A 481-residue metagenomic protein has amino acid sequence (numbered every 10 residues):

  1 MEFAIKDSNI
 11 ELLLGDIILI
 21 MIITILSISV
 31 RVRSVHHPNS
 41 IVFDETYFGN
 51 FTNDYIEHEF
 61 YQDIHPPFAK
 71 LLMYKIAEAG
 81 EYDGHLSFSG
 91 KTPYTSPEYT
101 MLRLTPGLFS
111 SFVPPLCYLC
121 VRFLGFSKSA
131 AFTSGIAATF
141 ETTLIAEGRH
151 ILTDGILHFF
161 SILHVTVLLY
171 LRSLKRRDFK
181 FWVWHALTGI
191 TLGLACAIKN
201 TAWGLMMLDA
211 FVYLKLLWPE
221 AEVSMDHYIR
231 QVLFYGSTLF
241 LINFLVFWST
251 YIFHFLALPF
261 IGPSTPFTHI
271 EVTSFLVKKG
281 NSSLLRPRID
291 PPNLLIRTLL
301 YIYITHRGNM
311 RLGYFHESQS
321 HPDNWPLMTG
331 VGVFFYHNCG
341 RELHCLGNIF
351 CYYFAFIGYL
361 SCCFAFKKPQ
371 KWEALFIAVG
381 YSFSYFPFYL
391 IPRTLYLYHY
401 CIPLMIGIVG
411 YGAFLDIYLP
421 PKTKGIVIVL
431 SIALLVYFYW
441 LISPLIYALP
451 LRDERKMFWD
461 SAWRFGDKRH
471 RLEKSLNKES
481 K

Functional and structural regions predicted by a protein language model:
M1-N9, W184, F211-P219, M225-L239 (+4 more regions): Transmembrane helical bundles and short interhelical boundary loops of multi-pass, membrane-embedded
D16-I18, G84-S96, F112, C117-F140 (+1 more regions): Transmembrane-helix signature of polytopic, membrane-embedded enzymes that assemble or transfer cell-envelope glycans
T24-S27, S134-T139, A146, T166 (+2 more regions): Short helix- or helix-capping micro-motifs that position conserved polar/aromatic residues at function-defining sites
H37-N50, F60-K75, Y82-H85, P97-T100: Extracytoplasmic catalytic/substrate-binding loops of multi-pass membrane glycan-assembly enzymes
V42-F43, T143-L157, I198-T201: Short acidic/glycine- and proline-prone juxtamembrane loop motifs at membrane-interface regions of multi-pass membrane
T100, L104-G125, L163-V167, S361: Transmembrane-helix motifs of polytopic, lipid-linked glycan transferases
L119, I156-R176, I190-L192, L216 (+1 more regions): Specific aromatic-rich, kink-prone transmembrane helix
L124-G125, H164-W184, A195, L214-A221 (+1 more regions): Membrane-interface transmembrane helices that cradle and orient dolichyl/undecaprenyl
